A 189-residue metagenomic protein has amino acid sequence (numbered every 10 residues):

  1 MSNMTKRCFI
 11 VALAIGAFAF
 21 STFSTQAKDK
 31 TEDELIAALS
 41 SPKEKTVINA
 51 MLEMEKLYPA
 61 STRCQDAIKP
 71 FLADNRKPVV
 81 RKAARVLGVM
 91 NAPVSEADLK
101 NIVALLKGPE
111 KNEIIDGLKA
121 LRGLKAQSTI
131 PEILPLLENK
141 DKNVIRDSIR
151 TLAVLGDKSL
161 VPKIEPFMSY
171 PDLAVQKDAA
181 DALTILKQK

Functional and structural regions predicted by a protein language model:
S2-A12: Bacterial N-terminal signal peptides that target proteins for export
V11-S21: Bacterial N-terminal signal peptides
A27-A38, P59-A73, A92-L106, A126-E138 (+1 more regions): Amphipathic alpha-helical scaffolding segments comprising HEAT/armadillo-like alpha-solenoid repeats
P42-K43, N75-K77, P109-E110, K140-D141 (+1 more regions): Short inter-helical turns and helix N-cap capping residues of alpha-solenoid HEAT/ARM repeat scaffolds
K43-R85: N-terminal, post-signal-peptide region of Sec/Tat-exported proteins
M54-Y58, L87, N91-V94, L121 (+4 more regions): Alpha-solenoid repeat junctions
